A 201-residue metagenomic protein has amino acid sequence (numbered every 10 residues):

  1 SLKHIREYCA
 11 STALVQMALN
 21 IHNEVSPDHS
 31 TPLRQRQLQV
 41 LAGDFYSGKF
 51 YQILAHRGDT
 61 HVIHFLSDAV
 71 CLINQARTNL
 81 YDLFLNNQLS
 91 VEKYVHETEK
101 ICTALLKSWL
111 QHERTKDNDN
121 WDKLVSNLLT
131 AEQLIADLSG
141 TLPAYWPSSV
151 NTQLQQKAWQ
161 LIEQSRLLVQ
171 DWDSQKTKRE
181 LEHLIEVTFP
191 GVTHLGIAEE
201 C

Functional and structural regions predicted by a protein language model:
S1-C201: All-alpha prenyltransferase/terpene-synthase fold signal
